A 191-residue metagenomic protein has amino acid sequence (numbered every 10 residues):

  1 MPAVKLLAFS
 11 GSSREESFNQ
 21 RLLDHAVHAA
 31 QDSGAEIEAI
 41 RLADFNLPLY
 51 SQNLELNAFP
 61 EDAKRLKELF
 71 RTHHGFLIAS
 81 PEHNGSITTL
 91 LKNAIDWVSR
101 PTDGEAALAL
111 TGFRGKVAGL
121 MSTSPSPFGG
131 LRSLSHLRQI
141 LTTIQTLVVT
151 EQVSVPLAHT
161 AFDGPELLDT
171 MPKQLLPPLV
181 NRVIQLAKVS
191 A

Functional and structural regions predicted by a protein language model:
P2, T143, L147-A191: Glycine-rich phosphate/pyrophosphate-binding loop and the adjoining helix
P2-A35: N-terminal beta1-alpha1 ligand-phosphate binding loop
N19, L23, A63, L91 (+3 more regions): A general structural signal for well-ordered alpha-helical segments in protein cores
H25-D32, R138-T146: Active-site-adjacent alpha-helix of alpha/beta-hydrolase-fold enzymes
E36-E38, L147: Conserved beta-strand segments of alpha/beta enzyme cores
L42-F59, A161-P165: N-terminal beta-loop-helix "entrance" segment that forms/cooperates in small-molecule cofactor or anionic ligand
F59-I144: Helix-loop-strand module that forms the ligand-binding subsite of alpha/beta enzymes
